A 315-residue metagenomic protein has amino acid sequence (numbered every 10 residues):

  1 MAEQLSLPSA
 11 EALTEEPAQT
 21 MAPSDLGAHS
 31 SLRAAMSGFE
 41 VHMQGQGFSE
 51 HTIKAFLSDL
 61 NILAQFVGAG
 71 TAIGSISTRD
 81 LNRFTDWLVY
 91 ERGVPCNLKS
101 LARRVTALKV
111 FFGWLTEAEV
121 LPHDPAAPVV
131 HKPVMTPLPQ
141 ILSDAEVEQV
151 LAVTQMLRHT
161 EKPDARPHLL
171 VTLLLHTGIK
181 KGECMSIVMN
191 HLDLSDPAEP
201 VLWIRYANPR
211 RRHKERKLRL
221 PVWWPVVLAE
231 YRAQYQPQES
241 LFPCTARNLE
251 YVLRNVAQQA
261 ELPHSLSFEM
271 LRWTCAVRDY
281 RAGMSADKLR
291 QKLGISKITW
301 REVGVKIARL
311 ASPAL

Functional and structural regions predicted by a protein language model:
T20, D25, S37-L138, L157-H159: N-terminal core-binding DNA-recognition domain of tyrosine recombinases/integrases
I53, L108, L170-V171, G178 (+2 more regions): Alpha-helix N-cap/helix-start motif at helix boundaries, enriched for small hydrophobics
L121, M135-A152, R211-V222: DNA breakage-rejoining catalytic core of tyrosine-based enzymes
I141, A286, L293-L315: Catalytic-site neighborhood detector that most strongly recognizes the C-terminal catalytic loop/helix of tyrosine
Q149-K181: Basic, Lys/Arg- and aromatic-enriched nucleic-acid-binding interface segment
A165-R166, A246, P263-G283, L293-T299: Short basic/aromatic active-site micro-motif
S186-W224: Conserved tyrosine-mediated DNA breakage-rejoining catalytic core shared by Y-recombinases
R219-P263, C275: Active-site/catalytic core of tyrosine-dependent DNA strand-transfer enzymes
